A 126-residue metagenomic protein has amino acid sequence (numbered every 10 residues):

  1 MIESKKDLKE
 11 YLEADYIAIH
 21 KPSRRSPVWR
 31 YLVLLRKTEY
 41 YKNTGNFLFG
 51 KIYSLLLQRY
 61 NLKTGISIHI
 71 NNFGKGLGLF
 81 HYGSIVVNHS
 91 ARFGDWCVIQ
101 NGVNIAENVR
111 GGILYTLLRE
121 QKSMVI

Functional and structural regions predicted by a protein language model:
M1-T64: Terminal amphipathic alpha-helical/low-complexity segments used for targeting or macromolecular assembly
F47-I126: Flexible, glycine/small-residue-enriched loop-and-beta-strand segment within the central core of proteins
